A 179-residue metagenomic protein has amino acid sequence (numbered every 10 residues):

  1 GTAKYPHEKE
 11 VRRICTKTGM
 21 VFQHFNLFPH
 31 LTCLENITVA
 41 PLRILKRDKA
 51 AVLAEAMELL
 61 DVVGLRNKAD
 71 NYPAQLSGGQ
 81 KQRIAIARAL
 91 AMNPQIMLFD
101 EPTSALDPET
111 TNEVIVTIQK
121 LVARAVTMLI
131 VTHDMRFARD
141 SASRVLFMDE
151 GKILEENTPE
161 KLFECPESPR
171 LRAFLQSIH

Functional and structural regions predicted by a protein language model:
G1-P159: ABC family nucleotide-binding domain
D149, E156, E160-H179: C-terminal boundary and immediately downstream tail of ABC-type ATPase nucleotide-binding domains
